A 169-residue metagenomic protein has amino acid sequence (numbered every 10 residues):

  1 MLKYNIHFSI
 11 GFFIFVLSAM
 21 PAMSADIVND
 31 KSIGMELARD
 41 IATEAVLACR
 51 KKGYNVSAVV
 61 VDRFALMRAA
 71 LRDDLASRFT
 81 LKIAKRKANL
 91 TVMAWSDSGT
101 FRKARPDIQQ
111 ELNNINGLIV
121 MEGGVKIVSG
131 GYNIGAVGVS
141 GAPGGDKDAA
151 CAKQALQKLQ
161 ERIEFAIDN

Functional and structural regions predicted by a protein language model:
M1-I10: Bacterial N-terminal signal peptides that target proteins for export
F13-F15: Hydrophobic alpha-helical segments of integral membrane proteins
A19-P21: N-terminal signal peptide c-region/cleavage motif recognized by signal peptidases
S24-N169: Flexible, solvent-exposed loop/hinge segments and secondary-structure transition points
